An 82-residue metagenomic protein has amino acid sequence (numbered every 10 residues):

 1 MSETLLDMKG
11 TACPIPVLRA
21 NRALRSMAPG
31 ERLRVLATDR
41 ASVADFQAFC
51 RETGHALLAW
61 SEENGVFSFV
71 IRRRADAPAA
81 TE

Functional and structural regions predicted by a protein language model:
M1-D7: Right-handed parallel beta-helix/beta-solenoid
D7-S61: Amphipathic, hydrophobic secondary-structure cores in small proteins
Q47-E82: C-terminal structural segments of small proteins and small subunits
